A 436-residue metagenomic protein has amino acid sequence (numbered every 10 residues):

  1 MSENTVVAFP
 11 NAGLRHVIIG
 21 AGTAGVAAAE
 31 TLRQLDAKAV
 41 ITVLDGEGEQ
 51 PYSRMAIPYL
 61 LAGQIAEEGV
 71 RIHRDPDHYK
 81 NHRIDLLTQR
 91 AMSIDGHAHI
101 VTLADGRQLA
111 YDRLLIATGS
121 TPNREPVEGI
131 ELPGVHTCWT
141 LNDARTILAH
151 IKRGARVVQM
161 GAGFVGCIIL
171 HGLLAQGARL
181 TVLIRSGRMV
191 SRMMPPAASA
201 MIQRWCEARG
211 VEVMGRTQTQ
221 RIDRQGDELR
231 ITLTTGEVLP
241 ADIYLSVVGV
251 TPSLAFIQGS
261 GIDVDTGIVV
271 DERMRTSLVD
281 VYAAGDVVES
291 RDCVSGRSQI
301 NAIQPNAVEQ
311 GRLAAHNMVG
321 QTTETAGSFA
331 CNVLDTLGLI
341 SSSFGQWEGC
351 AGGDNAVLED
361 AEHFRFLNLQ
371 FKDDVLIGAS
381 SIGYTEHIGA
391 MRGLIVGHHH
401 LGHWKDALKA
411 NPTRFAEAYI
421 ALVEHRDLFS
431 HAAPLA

Functional and structural regions predicted by a protein language model:
M1-V17, I72-V158, T232-T234, L245-V247 (+3 more regions): FAD-binding core/adjacent interface of flavoenzyme oxidoreductases
S2-R15, A21, Q34, V287-G389: Mid-to-C-terminal Rossmann-like scaffold of FAD/NAD(P)H-dependent oxidoreductases
E3-I84, G172-M193, A390: Beta1-alpha1 glycine-rich phosphate/pyrophosphate-binding loop at the start of Rossmann-like nucleotide-binding domains
R15, L229, E237-D263, L337-V423: C-terminal catalytic lobe of FAD-dependent flavoproteins
G20-A24, W139-T140, M160-V165: Glycine-rich Rossmann-fold phosphate-binding loop(s) that bind the pyrophosphate of adenine dinucleotide cofactors
K38-V40, D85-T102, L109, A175-V270: A Rossmann-like FAD-binding core segment of flavoenzymes
E131-A155, G226, R230-T232, E237-L313 (+2 more regions): FAD-site-proximal beta/loop scaffold in flavoenzymes
T146-M194, A198: Rossmann-like NAD(P)H-binding beta-loop-alpha module
